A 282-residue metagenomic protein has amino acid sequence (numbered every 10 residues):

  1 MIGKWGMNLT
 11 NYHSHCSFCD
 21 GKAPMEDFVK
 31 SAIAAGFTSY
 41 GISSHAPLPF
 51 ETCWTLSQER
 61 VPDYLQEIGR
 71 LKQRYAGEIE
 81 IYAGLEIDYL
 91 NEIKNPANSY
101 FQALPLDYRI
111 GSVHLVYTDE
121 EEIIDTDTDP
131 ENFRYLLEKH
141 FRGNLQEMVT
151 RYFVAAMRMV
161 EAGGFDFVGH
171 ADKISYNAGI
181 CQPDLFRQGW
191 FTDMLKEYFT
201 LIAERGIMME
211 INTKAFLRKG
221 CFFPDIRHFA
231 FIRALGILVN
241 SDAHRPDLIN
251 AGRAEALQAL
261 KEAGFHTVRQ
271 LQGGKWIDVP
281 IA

Functional and structural regions predicted by a protein language model:
M1-N91, P96, F101, D107 (+6 more regions): An N-terminally biased module of ancient metal coordination in phosphate/nucleic-acid-related enzymes
F37, G77-I79, R205-I207, L235 (+1 more regions): A short helix->loop->beta-strand "cap" motif at the edges of active sites that frequently abuts
Y40-I42, R109, V168, M209 (+1 more regions): Hydrophobic residues within beta-strands of alpha/beta enzymes
V61-R205: Extended substrate/RNA-proximal surfaces in nucleic-acid metabolism proteins
V154-M157, A162-G163, D193, T200 (+4 more regions): C-terminal functional module detector
G189-N250: Active-site-adjacent C-terminal substructures of enzyme catalytic domains
